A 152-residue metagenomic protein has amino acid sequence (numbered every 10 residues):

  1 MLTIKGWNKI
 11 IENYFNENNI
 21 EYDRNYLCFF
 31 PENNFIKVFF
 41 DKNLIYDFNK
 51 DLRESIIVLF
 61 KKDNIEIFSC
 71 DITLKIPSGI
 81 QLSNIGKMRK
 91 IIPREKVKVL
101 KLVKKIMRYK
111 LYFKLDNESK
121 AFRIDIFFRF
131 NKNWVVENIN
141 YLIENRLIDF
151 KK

Functional and structural regions predicted by a protein language model:
M1-D63, F68-C70: Anionic N-terminal interaction surfaces
I36-V38, I65-I67, L74-I76, E118-I124: Short, surface-exposed beta-strand/loop "edge" segments at domain boundaries and coil↔beta transitions
N43-Y112: Phosphoinositide-binding peripheral membrane targeting modules
Q81-K152: Acidic, Ser/Thr- and proline-rich intrinsically disordered linker/docking segments of eukaryotic scaffolds
